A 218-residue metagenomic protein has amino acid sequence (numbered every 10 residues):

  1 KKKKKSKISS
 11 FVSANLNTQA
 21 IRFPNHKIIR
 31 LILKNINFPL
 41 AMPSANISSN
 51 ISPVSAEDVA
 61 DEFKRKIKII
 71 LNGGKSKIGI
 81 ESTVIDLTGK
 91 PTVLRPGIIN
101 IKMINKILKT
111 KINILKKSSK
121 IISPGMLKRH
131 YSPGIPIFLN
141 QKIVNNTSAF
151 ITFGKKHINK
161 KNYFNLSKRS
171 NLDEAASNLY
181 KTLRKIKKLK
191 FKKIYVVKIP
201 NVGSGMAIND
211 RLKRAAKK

Functional and structural regions predicted by a protein language model:
K1-K218: Active-site-adjacent structural elements in enzyme catalytic cores
